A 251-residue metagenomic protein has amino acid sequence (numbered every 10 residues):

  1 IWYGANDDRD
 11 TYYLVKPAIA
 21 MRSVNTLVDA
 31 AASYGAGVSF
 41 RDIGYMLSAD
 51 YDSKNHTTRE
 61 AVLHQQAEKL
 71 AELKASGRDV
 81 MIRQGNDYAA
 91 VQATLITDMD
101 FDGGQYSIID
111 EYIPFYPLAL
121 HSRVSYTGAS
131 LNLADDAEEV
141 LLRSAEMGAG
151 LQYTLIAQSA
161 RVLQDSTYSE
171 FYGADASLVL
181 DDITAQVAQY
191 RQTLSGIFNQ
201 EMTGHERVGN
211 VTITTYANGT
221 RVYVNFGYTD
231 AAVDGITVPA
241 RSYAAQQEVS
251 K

Functional and structural regions predicted by a protein language model:
I1-K251: Active-site-proximal substrate-binding groove within the catalytic cores of carbohydrate-active enzymes
